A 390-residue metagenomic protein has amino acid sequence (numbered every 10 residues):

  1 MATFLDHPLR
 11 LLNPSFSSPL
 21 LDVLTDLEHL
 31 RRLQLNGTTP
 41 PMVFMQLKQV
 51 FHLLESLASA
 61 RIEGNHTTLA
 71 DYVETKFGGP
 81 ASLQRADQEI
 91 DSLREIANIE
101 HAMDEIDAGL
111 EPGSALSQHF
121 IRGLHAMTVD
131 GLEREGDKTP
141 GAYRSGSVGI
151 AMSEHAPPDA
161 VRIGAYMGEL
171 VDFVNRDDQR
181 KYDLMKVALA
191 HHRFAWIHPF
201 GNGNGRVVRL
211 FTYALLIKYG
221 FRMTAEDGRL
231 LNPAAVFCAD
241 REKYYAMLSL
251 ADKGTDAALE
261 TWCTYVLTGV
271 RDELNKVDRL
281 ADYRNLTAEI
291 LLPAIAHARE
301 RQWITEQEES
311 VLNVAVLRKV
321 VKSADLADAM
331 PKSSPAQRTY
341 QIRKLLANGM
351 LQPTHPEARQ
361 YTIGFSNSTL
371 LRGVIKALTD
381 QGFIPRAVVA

Functional and structural regions predicted by a protein language model:
M1-A390: FIC/Doc superfamily catalytic core
